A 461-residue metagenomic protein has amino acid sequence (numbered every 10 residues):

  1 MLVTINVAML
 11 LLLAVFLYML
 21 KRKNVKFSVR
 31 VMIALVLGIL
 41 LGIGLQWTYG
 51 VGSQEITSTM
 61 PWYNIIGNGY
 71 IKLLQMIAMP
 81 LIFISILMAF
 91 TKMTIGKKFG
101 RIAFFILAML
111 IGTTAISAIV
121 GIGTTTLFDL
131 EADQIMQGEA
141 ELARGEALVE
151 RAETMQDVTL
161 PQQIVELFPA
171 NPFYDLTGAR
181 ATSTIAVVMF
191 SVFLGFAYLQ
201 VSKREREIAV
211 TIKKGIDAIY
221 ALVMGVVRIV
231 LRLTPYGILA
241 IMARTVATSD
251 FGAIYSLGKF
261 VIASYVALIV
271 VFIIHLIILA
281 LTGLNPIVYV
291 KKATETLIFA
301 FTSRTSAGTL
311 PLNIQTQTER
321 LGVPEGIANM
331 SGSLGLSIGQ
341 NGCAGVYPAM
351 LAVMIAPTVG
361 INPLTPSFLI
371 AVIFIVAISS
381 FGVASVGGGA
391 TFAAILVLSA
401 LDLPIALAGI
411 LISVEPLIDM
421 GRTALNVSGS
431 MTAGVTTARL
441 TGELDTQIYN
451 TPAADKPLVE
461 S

Functional and structural regions predicted by a protein language model:
M1-M9, L13, Y18-R22, S28 (+5 more regions): Signature of multi-pass transmembrane helix bundles
L40-T48, G112-A140, A263-A300, T305-T309 (+4 more regions): Transmembrane alpha-helices that form the ion-translocation and gating core of multi-pass ion transport proteins
P61-K72, R101-F105, E166, Y174 (+6 more regions): Short amphipathic alpha-helical coupling elements at transmembrane boundaries
A78-I82, T234-G237, T305-N313, C343-M350 (+2 more regions): Transmembrane helix boundary and interhelical junction motifs in multipass membrane proteins
F83, V188-S191, K292, I327-G335 (+2 more regions): Alpha-helical transmembrane segments of multi-pass membrane proteins
R180-A186, V266, L281-Y289, L321-A328 (+2 more regions): Membrane-interfacial loop-to-helix junctions in multi-pass transporters
F299-I378, T446-D455: Helix-loop-helix junctions within the multi-pass membrane cores of secondary transporters/permeases
L425-S461: Cytosolic juxtamembrane C-terminal amphipathic helix followed by a basic/polar low-complexity tail immediately after
